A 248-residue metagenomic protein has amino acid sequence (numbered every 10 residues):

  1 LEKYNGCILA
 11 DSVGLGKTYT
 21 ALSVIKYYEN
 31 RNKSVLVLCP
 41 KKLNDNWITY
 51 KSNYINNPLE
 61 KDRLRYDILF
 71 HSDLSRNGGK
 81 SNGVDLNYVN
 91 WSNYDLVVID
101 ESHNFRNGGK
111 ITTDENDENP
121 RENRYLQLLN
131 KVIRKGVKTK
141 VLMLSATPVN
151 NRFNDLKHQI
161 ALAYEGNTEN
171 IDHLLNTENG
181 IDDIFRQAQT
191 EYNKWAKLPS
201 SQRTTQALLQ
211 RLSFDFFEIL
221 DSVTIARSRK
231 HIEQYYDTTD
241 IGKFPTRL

Functional and structural regions predicted by a protein language model:
K3-C7, K33, T139-K140: Pre-Walker A (Motif I) flank of P-loop NTPase domains
Y4-S23: Walker A/P-loop
C7-I8, L36, L96-V97: Hydrophobic "anchor" residues on beta-strands that sit immediately upstream of conserved functional sites
T18-R31, N130-I133, A161-A163: Walker A/P-loop NTP-binding motif
T20-S23, R31-Y54, P148-L156: Conserved Walker A/P-loop ATP-binding site and its immediately adjacent core in helicase/helicase-like ATPase domains
L22, K26, D45-W47, V89 (+1 more regions): A generic "structured core" feature
K42-Y66, A163-N167: Conserved helix-turn-beta segment of the N-terminal RecA-like "Helicase ATP-binding" lobe in SF1/SF2 helicases
Y66-V97, E101-T112, D117-P148, D155 (+1 more regions): Inter-lobe coupling linker of SF2 helicases/translocases
